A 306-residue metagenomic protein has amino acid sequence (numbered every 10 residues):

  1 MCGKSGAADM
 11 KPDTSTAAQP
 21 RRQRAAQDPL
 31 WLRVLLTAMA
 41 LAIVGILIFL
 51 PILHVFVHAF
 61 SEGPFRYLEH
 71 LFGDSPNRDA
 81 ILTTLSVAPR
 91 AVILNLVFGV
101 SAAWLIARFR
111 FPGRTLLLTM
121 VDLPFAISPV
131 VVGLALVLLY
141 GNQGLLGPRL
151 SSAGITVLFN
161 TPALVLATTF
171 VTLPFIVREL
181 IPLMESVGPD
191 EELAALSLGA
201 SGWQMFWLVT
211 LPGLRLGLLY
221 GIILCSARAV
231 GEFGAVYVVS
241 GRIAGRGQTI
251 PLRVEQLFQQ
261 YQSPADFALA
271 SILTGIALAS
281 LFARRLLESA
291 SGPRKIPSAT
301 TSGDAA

Functional and structural regions predicted by a protein language model:
D13, L35-L36, L50, H54 (+4 more regions): C-terminal transmembrane helix and the adjacent membrane-cytosol boundary/short C-terminal tail of inner/organellar
P20-A26, P64-E69, R78, G113-R114 (+3 more regions): Membrane-interfacial helix termini and adjacent extracytoplasmic/periplasmic loops of multi-pass transporters
Q27, L82, P112-L118, T161-A163 (+2 more regions): Amphipathic cytosolic juxtamembrane alpha-helices at the membrane-cytosol interface of multi-pass membrane transporters
D28-R33, Y67-P76, F233-A283: Interhelical loop and adjacent transmembrane-helix boundary motif in polytopic membrane transport permeases
A38-I43, I93, L123, I127 (+3 more regions): Transmembrane alpha-helices
A42-D79, L85-A88, G234, S240-R246: Short membrane-interfacial helix/loop motifs at transmembrane-helix boundaries
S75-R108, M120: Transmembrane alpha-helix signature in integral membrane proteins
A102-L136, E192, A299-A306: Cytoplasmic-entry segments and transmembrane alpha-helices of multi-pass inner-membrane transporters
